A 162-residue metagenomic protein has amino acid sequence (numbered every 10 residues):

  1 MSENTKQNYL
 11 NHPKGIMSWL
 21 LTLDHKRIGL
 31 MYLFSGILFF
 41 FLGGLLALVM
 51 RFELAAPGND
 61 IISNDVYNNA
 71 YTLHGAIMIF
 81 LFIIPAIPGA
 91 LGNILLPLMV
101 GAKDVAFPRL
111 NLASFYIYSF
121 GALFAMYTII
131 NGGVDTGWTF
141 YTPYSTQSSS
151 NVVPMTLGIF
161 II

Functional and structural regions predicted by a protein language model:
M1-I162: ...captures the hydrophobic TM-helix bundle architecture rather than a specific catalytic motif, and can also fire on
